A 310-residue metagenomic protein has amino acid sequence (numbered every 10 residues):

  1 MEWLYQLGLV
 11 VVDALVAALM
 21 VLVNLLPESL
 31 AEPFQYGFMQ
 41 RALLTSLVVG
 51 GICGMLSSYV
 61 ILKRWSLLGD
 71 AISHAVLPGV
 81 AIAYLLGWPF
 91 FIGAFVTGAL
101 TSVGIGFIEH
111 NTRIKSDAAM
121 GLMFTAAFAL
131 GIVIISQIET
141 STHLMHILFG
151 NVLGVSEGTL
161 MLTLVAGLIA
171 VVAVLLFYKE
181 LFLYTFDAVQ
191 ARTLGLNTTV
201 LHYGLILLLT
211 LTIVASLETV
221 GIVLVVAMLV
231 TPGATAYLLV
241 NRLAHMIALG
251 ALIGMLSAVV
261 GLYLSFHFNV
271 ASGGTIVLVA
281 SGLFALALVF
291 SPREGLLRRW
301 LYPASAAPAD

Functional and structural regions predicted by a protein language model:
M1-V48: Membrane-interfacial amphipathic/re-entrant helices at transmembrane-helix boundaries
E2-A17, V270-D310: Cytosolic-side transmembrane-helix boundaries in multi-pass membrane proteins
L25-E32, T112, A119-K179: Transmembrane helix-bundle core of multi-pass membrane transporters and related energy-transducing complexes
T45, F91-V96, D117-G121, L164 (+2 more regions): Loop-to-transmembrane alpha-helix initiation sites
T45, L160-P232: Helix-loop-helix "hairpin" substructures at the membrane interface of multi-pass membrane proteins
S58-T140, A236-A248, S265-N269, P292: Short loop segments and helix-boundary regions at transmembrane helix junctions of multi-pass inner-membrane proteins
A75-L85, L122-I134, G154-V155, T198-L208 (+2 more regions): Small-residue-rich segments of transmembrane alpha-helices in multi-pass membrane proteins, especially helix faces
V223-G274: Transmembrane alpha-helical segments in multi-pass inner-membrane proteins
